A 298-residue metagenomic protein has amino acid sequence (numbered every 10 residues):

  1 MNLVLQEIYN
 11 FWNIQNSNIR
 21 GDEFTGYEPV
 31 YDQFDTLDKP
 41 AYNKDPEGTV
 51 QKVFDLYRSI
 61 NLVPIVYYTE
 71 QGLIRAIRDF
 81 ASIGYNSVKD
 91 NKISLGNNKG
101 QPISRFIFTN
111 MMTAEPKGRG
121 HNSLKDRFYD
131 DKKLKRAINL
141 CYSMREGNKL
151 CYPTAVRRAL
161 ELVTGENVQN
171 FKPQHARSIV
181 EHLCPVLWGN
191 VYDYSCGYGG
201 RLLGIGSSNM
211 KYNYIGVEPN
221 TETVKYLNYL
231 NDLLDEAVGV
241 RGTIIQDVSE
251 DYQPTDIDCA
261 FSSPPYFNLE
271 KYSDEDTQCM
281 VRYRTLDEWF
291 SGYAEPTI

Functional and structural regions predicted by a protein language model:
M1-R78, Y85-G100, M111-I298: Class I S-adenosyl-L-methionine-dependent methyltransferase catalytic core
